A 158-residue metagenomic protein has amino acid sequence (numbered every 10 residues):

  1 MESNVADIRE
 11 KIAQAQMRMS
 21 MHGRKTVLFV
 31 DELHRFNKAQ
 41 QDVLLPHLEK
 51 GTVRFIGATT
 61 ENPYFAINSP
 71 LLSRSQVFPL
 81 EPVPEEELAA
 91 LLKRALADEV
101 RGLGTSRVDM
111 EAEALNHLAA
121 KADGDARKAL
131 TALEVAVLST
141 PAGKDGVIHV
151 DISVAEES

Functional and structural regions predicted by a protein language model:
M1, L33, T60-E61, V83 (+1 more regions): Short, ordered loop/turn segments at secondary-structure junctions
M1-E2, Q76-A89: Conserved AAA+ ATPase "SRH/arginine-finger" region at the nucleotide-binding site
M1-V27, K38: Short glycine-rich substrate-engagement loop in P-loop NTPases that contacts/grips substrate
I8, D31, L44, T59 (+5 more regions): Conserved RecA-like P-loop NTPase ATPase core
I12, R74, E87-T105, L138: Conserved AAA+ ATPase "sensor/coupling" helix adjacent to the nucleotide-binding pocket
Q16-M17, V30, H34-S73: Conserved catalytic/switch belt of AAA+ P-loop NTPases
K25, L103-K121, V150-A155: Short conserved motifs of the RecA-like P-loop NTPase core
N116-K121, R127-A142, V154-E157: C-terminal helical "lid" of AAA+/P-loop NTPase domains
